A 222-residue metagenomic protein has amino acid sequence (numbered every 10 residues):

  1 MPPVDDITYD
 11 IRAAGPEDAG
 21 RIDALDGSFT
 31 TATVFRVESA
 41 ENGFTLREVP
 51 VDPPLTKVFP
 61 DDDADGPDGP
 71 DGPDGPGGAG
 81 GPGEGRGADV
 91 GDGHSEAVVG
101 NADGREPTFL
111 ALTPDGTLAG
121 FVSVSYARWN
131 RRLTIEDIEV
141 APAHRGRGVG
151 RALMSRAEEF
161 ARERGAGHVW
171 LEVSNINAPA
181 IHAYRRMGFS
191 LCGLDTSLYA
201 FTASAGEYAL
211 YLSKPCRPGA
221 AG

Functional and structural regions predicted by a protein language model:
M1-A19: Conserved, well-structured beta-alpha core segment at the onset of a catalytic domain
P2-D6, G167, S174-I181, M187-S190 (+1 more regions): C-terminal "cap" of GNAT-fold acetyltransferases
D10, T134-E136, V169: Conserved Rossmann-like nucleotide-binding pocket used by diverse enzymes that bind dinucleotide cofactors
P16, R21-E136, A141-P142, M154-R156 (+3 more regions): Acetyl-CoA-dependent GNAT
V140, G146-E163, H182-R186: Conserved acetyl-CoA-binding loop-helix of GNAT-fold acetyltransferases
V140, V173-S174: Aromatic-flanked redox-active Cys/Sec active sites in thiol-based oxidoreductases, especially the WC-centered
A161, L171-V173: Alpha-helical transmembrane segments of multi-pass integral membrane proteins, characterized by long hydrophobic
